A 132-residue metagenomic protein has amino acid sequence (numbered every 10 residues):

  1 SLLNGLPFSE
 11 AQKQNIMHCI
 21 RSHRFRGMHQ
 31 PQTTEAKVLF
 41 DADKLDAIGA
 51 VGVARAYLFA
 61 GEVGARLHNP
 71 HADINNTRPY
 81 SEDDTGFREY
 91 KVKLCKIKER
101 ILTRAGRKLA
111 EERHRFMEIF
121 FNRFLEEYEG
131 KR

Functional and structural regions predicted by a protein language model:
S1-G5: An active-site-proximal "capping" alpha-helix that borders the catalytic cofactor pocket
L6-C19: Acidic/histidine metal-binding catalytic segments
I16-H23, A60: Short acidic/histidine-centered micro-motifs embedded in hydrophobic/aromatic stretches that mark compact functional
M28-R132: Divalent metal-dependent phosphate-bond-processing catalytic cores, especially two-metal-ion Mg2+/Mn2+ enzymes that act
